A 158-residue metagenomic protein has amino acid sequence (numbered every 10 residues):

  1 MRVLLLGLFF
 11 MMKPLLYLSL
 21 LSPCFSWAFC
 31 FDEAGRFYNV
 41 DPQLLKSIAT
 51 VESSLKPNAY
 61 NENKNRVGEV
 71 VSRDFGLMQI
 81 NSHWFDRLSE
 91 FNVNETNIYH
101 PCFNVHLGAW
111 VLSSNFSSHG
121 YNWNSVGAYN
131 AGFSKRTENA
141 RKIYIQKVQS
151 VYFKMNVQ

Functional and structural regions predicted by a protein language model:
M1, M11-M12, M78, M155: Detector for methionine-enriched segments
R2-L6, F10-L20: Sec-dependent signal peptide recognition, specifically the positively charged N-region followed immediately by
P23-F25: N-terminal signal peptide c-region/cleavage motif recognized by signal peptidases
W27-Q158: Catalytic glycan-binding domains that act on GlcNAc-containing polysaccharides
